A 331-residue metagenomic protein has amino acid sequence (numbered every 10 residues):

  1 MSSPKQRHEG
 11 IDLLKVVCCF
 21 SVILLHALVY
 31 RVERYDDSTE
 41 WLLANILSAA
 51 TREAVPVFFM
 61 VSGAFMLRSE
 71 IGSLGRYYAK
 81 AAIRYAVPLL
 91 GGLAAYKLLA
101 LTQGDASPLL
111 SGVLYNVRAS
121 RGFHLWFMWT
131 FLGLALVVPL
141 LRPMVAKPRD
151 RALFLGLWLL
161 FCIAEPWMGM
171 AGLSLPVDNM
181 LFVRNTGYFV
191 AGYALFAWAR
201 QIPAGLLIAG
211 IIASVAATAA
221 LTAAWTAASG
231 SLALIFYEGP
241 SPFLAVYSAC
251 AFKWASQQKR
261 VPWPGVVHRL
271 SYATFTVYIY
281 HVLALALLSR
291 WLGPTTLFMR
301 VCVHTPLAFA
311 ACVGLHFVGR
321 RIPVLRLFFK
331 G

Functional and structural regions predicted by a protein language model:
M1-L160, P294-G331: Membrane-cytosol interface segments of multi-pass membrane proteins, especially ER/Golgi lipid-handling enzymes
F20-A27, L93-A94, G156-M170, I212-T226 (+1 more regions): Aromatic-anchored segments of alpha-helical transmembrane domains
R31-Y35, L101-A106, E165-L173, A220-L232 (+1 more regions): Juxtamembrane "helix-exit" motif on the non-cytosolic side of transmembrane helices
L43-A54, L114-T130, M168-Y188, L221-C250: Interfacial loop-to-helix transition and helix-capping segments at the boundaries of transmembrane helices
A64-R68, L134, V138-R142, Y188-R200 (+3 more regions): Hydrophobic transmembrane alpha-helices
D150-W198: Loop-centered beta-sheet repeat module
S174-L175, T226-F236, P262, V266-V267 (+1 more regions): Extracellular/periplasmic helix-loop-helix junctions in multi-pass membrane proteins
R200-H268: Alpha-helical transmembrane segments and terminal signal-anchor/GPI-anchor hydrophobic tails, characterized by long
